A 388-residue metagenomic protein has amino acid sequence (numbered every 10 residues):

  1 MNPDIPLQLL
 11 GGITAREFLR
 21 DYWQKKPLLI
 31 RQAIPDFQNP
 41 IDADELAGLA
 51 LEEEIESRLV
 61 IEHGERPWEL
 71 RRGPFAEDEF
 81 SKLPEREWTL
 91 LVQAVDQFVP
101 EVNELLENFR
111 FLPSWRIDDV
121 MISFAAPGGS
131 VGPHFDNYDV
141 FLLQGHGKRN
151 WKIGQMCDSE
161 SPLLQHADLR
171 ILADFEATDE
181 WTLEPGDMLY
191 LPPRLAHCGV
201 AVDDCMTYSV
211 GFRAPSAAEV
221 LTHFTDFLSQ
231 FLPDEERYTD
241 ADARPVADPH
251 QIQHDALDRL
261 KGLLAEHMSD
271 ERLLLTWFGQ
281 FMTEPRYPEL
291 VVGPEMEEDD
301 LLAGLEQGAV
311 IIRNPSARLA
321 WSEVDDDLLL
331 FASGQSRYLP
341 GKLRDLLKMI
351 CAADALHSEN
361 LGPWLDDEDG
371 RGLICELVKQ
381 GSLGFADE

Functional and structural regions predicted by a protein language model:
M1, I5, L10, K25 (+1 more regions): Long, charge-rich, low-complexity alpha-helical segments
M1-D21, I34-D187, L195-R237, D242: Active-site region of the double-stranded beta-helix
S57-E62, W151, D327-S333, F385: Short polybasic amphipathic segments
V60-H63, L275-W277, L361-G362: Short coil/turn segments at secondary-structure boundaries
T225-A303: C-terminal amphipathic alpha-helical segment
D270-C351, C375, A386-E388: Acidic, low-complexity/disordered tracts enriched in E/D and polar residues
